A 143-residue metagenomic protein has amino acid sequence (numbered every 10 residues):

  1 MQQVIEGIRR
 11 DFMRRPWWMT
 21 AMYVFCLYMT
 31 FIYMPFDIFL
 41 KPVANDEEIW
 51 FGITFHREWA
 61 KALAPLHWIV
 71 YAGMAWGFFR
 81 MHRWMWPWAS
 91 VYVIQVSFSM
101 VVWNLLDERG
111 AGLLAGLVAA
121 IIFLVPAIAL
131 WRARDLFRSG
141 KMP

Functional and structural regions predicted by a protein language model:
M1-P143: Topology signature of small-to-medium multi-pass alpha-helical membrane proteins
